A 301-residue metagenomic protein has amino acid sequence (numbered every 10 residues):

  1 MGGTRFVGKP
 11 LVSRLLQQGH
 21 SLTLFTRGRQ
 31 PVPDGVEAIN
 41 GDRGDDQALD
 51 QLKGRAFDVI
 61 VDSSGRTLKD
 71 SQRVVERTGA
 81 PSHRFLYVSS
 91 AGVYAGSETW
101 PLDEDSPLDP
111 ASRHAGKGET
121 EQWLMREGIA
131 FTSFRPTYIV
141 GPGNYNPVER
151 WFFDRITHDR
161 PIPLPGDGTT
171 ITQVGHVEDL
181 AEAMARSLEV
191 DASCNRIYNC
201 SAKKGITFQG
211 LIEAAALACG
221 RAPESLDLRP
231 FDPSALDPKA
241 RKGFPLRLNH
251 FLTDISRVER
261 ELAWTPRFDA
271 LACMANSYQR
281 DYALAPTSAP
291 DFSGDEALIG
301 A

Functional and structural regions predicted by a protein language model:
M1-Q18: N-terminal Rossmann NAD(P)H-binding glycine-rich loop of SDR-like oxidoreductase domains
G35-D46, S64-R66: Rossmann-fold cofactor-recognition segment
R55-D105, A115-W123: NAD(P)-cofactor binding segment of oxidoreductase domains
E121-G143: Conserved beta-loop-beta element that borders a ligand/cofactor-binding pocket
G143, I171-E178, Y198-A218, F251 (+1 more regions): Substrate-binding strand-loop-helix patch in Rossmann-like NAD(P)-dependent oxidoreductase/epimerase domains
P147-F152, P165-L188, N195-R196: Substrate-positioning beta->alpha
R186-G243, L284-A301: Mid/C-terminal beta-alpha module of Rossmann-like enzyme folds, strongest in SDR-family dehydrogenases/epimerases
L246-A301: C-terminal amphipathic/interface module of NAD(P)-dependent oxidoreductases and related NAD-binding regulators
